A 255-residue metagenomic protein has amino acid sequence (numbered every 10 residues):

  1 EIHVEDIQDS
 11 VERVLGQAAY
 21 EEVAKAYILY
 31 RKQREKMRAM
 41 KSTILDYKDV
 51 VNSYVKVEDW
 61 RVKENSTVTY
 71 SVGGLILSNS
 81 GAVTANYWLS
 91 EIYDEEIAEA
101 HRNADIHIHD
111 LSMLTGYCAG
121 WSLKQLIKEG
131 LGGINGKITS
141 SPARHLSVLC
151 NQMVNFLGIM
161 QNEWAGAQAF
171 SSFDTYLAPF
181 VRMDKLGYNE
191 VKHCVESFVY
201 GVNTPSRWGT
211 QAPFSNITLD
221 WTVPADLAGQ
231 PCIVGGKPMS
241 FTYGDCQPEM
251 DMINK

Functional and structural regions predicted by a protein language model:
E1-E21: Active-site- and interface-proximal helix/loop "cap" or "latch" segments in soluble metabolic and energy-transducing
Y20-E21, K25-K255: Catalytic alpha/beta active-site cores
